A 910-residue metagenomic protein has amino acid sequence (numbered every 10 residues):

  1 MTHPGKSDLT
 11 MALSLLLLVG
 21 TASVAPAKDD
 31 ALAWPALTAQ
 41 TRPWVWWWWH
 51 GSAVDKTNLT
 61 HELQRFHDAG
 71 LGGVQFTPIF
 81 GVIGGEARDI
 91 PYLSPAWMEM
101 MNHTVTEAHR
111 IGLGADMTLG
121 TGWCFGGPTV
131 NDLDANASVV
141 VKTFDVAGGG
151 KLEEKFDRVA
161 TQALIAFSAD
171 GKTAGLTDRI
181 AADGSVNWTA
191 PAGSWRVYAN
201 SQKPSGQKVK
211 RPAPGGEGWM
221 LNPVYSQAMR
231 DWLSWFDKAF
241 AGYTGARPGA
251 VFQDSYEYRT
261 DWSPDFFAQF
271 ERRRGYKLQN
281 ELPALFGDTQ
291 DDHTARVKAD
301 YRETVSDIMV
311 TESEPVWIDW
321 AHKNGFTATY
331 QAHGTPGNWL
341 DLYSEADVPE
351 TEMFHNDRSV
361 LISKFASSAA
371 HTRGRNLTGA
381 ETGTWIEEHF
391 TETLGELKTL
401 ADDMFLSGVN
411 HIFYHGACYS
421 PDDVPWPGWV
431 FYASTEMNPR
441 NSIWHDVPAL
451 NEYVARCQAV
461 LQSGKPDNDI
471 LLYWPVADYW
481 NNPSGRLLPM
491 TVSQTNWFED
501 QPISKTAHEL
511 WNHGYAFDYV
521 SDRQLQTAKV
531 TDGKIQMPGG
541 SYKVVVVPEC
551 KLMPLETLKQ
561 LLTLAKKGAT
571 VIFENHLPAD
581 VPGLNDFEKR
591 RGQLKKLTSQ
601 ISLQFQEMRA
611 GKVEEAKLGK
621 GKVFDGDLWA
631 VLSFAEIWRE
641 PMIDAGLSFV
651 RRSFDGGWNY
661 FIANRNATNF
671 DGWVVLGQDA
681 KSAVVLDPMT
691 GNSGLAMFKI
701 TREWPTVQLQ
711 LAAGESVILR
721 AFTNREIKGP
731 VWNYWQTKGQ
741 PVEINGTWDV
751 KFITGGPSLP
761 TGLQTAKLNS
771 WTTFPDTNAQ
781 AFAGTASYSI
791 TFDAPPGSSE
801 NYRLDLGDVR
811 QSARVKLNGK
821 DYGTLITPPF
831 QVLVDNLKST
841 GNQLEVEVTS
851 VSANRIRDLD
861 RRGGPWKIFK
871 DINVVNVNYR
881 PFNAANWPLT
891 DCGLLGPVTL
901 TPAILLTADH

Functional and structural regions predicted by a protein language model:
T10-T21: Bacterial N-terminal signal peptides
V24-A27, A908: Boundary at the C-terminal end of the N-terminal hydrophobic targeting segment
D30-G73: Mature N-terminal segment immediately following signal peptide/propeptide cleavage in secreted/periplasmic
T41, D55, L59-T60, G73 (+7 more regions): Carbohydrate-binding surfaces of carbohydrate-active enzymes
I79-A182, V197-S201, S205-K210, G216-L221: Acidic/aromatic-lined carbohydrate-recognition and catalytic surfaces of CAZymes acting on diverse glycans
G120-D132, R725-G746, T849-P897: Glycine/proline-rich low-complexity spacer/linker segments in large multi-domain proteins
D157-R158, A163-F240, K699-Q740, G841: Extended acidic/polar, glycine-enriched regions that form or flank non-catalytic beta-rich accessory modules
V675, F792-N818, L825-I826, L844-V848: Aromatic-lined ligand-binding clefts that engage carbohydrates, nucleic acids, or primary amines
